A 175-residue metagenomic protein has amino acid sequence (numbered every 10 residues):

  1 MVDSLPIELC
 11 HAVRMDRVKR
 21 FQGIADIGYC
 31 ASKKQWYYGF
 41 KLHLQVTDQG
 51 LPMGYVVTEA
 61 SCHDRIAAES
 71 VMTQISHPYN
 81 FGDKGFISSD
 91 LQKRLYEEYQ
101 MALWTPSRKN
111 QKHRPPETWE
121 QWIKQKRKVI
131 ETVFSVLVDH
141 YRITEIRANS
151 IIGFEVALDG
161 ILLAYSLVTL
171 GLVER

Functional and structural regions predicted by a protein language model:
M1-E97, W104-R108: Polybasic low-complexity intrinsically disordered regions
E8-R14, R114-P116, A157: Short, solvent-exposed polar/charged micro-motifs at secondary-structure junctions
S32-Q35, R147-L158: Structural motif
V56-E59, I151, V173-R175: Short alpha-helical "patches" and their helix-cap loops
D64, K126, E155, D159: Hydrophobic (often cysteine-bearing) scaffold residues that line and stabilize catalytic clefts of nucleotide/cofactor
P78-F81, L95-Y99, A157-R175: Anion-binding and metal-coordination hotspots
Y79, K84-S150: Helix-centered, glycine/charged polyanion-binding patches within enzymatic domains that contact phosphate-containing
